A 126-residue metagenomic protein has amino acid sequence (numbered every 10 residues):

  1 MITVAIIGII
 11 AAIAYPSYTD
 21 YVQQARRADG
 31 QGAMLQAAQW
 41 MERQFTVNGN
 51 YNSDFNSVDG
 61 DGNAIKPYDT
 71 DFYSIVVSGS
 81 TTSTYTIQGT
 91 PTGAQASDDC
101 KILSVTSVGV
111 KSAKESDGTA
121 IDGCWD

Functional and structural regions predicted by a protein language model:
M1-P16: N-terminal single-pass transmembrane signal-anchor helix
T3, Y21, T90: Detector for the N-terminal beta1/A-loop initiation region of ABC nucleotide-binding domains
A14, Y21, M41: Conserved alpha-helical elements of the SDR catalytic core
T19, Q23-M34: Membrane-proximal amphipathic alpha-helices that sit immediately adjacent to an N-terminal transmembrane/signal-anchor
A33-N48: N-terminal alpha-helical signal peptides/signal-anchor transmembrane segments
F45-D126: Periplasmic/extracellular, small/polar-rich flexible segments of pilin-like filament-forming proteins
